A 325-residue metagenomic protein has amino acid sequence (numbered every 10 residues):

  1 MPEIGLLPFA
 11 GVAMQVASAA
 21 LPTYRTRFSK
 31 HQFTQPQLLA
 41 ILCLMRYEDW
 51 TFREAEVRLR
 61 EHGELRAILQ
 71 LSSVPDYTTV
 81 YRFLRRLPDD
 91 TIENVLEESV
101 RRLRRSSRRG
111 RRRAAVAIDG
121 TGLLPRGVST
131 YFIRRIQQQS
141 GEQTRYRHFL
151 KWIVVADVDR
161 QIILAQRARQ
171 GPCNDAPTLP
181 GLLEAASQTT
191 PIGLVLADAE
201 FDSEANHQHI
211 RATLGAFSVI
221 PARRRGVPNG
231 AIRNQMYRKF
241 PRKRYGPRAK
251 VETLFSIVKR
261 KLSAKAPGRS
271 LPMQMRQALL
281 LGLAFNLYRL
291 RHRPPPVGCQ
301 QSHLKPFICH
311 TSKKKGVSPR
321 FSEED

Functional and structural regions predicted by a protein language model:
P2-Y47: Basic, short loop/linker segments at the boundary and entry of helix-turn-helix/winged-helix-like folds
Y24-K30, L65-L69, S140-G141, G268-S270: A short glycine/serine-rich beta->alpha loop
K30-H31, Q35-P36, Y47, D89-A212 (+3 more regions): Polybasic low-complexity intrinsically disordered regions
R53-L69: DNA-recognition alpha helix
I68-L87: Major-groove recognition helix of helix-turn-helix-like DNA-binding domains
A199-A266: Helix-centered, glycine/charged polyanion-binding patches within enzymatic domains that contact phosphate-containing
P241-D325: Basic, amphipathic alpha-helical segments enriched in Lys/Arg and hydrophobic/aromatic residues
